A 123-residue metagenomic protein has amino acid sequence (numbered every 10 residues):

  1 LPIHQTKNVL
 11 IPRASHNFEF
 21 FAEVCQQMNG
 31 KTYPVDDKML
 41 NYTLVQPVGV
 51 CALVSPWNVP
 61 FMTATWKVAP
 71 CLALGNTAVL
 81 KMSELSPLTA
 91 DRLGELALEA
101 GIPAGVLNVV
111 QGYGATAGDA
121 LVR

Functional and structural regions predicted by a protein language model:
P2-I3, A104: Residue-level detector of short coil/turn "hinge" positions at structural boundaries
I3-M28: Long amphipathic alpha-helix in the N-terminal Rossmann-like dinucleotide-binding domain of NAD(P)-dependent
N17-F20, N29-R123: Rossmann-like NAD(P) dinucleotide-binding subdomain of oxidoreductase/dehydrogenase enzymes
